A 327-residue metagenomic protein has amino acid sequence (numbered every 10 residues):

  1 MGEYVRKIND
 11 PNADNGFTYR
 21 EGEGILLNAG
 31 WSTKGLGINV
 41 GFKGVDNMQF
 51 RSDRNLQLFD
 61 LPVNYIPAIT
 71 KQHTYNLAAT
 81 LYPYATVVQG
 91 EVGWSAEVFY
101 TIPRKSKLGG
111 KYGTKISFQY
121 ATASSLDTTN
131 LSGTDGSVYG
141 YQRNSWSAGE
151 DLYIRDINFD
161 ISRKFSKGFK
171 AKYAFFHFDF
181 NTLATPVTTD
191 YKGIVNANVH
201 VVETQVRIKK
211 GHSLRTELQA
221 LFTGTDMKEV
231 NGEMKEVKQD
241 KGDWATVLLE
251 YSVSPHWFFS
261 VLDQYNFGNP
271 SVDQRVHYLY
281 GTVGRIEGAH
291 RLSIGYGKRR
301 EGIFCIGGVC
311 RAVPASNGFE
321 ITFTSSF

Functional and structural regions predicted by a protein language model:
M1-F327: Exposed, low-structure sequence patches enriched in small/polar residues
